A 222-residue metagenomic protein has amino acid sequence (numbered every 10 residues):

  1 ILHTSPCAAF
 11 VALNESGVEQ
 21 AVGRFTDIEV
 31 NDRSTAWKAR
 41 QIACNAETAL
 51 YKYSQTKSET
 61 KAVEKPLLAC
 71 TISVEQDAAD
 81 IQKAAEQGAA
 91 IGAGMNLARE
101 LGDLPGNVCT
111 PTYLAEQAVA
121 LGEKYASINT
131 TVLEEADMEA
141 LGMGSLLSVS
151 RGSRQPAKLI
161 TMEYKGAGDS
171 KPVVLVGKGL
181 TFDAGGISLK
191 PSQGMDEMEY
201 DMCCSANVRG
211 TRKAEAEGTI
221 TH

Functional and structural regions predicted by a protein language model:
I1-G179: Short amphipathic alpha-helical segment within the helicase RecA-like ATPase core that mediates nucleic-acid
A118, V173-L175, S188-H222: Alpha-helical metal-binding/catalytic segments enriched in His/Glu/Asp
